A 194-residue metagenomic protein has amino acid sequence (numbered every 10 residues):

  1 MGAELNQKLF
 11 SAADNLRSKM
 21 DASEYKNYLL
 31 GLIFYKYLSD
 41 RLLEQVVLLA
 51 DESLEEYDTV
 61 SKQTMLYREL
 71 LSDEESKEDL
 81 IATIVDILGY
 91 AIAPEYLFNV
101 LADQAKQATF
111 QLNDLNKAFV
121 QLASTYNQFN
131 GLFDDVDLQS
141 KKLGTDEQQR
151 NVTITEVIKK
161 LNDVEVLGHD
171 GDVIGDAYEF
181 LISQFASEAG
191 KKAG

Functional and structural regions predicted by a protein language model:
M1-G194: Non-catalytic, mostly N-terminal accessory regions of nucleic-acid modification and defense proteins
